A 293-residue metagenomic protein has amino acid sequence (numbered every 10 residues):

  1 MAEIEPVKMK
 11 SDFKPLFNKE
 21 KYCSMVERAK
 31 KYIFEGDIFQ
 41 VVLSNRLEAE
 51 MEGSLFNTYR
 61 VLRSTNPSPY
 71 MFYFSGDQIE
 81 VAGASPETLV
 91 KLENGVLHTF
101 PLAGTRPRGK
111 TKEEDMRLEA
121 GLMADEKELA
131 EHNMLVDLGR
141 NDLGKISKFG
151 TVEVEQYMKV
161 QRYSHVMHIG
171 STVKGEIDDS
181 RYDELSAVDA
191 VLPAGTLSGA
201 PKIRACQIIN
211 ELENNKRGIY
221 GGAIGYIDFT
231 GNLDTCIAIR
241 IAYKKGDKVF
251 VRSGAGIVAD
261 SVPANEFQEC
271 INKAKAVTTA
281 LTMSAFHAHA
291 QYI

Functional and structural regions predicted by a protein language model:
M1-I293: Extended alpha-helical targeting/anchoring segments, especially N-terminal organellar/secretory targeting helices
